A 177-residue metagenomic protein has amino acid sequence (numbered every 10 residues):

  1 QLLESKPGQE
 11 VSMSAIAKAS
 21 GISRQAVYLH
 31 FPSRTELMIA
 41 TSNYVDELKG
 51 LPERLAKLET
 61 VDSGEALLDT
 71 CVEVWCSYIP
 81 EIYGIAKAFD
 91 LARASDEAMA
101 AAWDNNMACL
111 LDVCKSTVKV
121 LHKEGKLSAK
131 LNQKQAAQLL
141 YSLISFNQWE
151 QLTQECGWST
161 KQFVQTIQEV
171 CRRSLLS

Functional and structural regions predicted by a protein language model:
Q1-S5, R54-K57, I85, L139 (+2 more regions): Solvent-exposed, amphipathic alpha-helical segments
L2-E36, A40: Helix-turn-helix
M13, S42-G50: Short, basic, alpha-helical segments at the C-terminal edge of helix-turn-helix-like DNA-binding modules
F31, L91-D96: Short helix-capping/turn signature of helix-turn-helix
E36, A40, E53-E81: Hydrophobic alpha-helical connector segments
S42, L68, V72, W103-L111 (+2 more regions): Amphipathic, non-transmembrane alpha-helical scaffold segments
C76-D90, A98-E124, K134-Q138, R172-L176: Amphipathic alpha-helical packing segments from all-alpha helical-bundle domains
H122-V170: Hydrophobic/aromatic-rich alpha-helical bundle segments in the mid-to-C-terminal region
